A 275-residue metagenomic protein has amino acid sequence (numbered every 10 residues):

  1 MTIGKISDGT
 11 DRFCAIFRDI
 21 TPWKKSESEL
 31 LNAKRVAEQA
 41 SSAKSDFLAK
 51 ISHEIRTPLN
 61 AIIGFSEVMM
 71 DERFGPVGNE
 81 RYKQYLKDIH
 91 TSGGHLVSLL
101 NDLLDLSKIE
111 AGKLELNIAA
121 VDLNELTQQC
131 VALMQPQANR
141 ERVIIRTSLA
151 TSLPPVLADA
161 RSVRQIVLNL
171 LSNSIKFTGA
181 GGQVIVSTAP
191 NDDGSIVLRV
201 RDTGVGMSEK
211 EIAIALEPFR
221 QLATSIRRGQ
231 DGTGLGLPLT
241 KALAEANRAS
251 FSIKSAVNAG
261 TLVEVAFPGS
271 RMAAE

Functional and structural regions predicted by a protein language model:
M1-F13: Short loop/turn elements at sensory-signaling interfaces that couple input to output
I16: Sensory beta-strand/linker motifs that couple input domains to effectors
E29-D71: Primarily the dimerization/phosphotransfer
N32, M207-Q221: Short conserved segment of the HATPase_c
R81, N117-D122, N139, I144-P154 (+1 more regions): Conserved catalytic submotifs in the C-terminal HATPase_c
T91-L96: Short alpha-helical segment of the dimerization/phosphotransfer core of two-component systems
R248-K254: Glycine-rich ATP-binding loops of the HATPase_c
